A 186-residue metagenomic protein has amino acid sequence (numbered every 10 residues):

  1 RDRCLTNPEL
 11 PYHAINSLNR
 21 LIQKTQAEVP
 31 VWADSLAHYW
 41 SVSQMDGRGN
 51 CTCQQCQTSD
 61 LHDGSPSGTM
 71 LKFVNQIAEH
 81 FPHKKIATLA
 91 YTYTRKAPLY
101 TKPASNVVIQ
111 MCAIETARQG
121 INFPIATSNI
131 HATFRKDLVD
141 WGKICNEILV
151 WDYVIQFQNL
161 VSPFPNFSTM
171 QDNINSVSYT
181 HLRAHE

Functional and structural regions predicted by a protein language model:
R1-I174, R183: Aromatic-lined carbohydrate-binding surfaces of glycoside hydrolases
T180-E186: Conserved small/polar residues in nucleotide/adenosyl-binding loops
